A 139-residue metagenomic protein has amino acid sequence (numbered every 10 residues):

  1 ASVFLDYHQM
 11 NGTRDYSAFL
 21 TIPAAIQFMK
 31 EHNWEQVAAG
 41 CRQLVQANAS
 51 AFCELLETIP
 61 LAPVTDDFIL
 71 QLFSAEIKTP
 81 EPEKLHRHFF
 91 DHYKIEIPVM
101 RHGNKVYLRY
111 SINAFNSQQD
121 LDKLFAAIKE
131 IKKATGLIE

Functional and structural regions predicted by a protein language model:
A1-L20, Q36: Active-site region of PLP-dependent enzymes
S2-F4, Q27, N33, S74-A75 (+1 more regions): Helix-coil boundary/capping segments in enzymes
L5, F68-L72, K105-R109: Short, solvent-exposed beta-strand edge segments and adjacent coil->beta transition regions
S17-L61: Conserved PLP-dependent catalytic core of the aminotransferase class-I/II
F19-I22, A49, P82, H86 (+1 more regions): A general structural signal for well-ordered alpha-helical segments in protein cores
R42-Q46, L55-H92: Conserved PLP-binding catalytic core of the aspartate aminotransferase-like
E81, R87-E139: PLP-dependent enzyme catalytic core of the Aspartate aminotransferase-like
